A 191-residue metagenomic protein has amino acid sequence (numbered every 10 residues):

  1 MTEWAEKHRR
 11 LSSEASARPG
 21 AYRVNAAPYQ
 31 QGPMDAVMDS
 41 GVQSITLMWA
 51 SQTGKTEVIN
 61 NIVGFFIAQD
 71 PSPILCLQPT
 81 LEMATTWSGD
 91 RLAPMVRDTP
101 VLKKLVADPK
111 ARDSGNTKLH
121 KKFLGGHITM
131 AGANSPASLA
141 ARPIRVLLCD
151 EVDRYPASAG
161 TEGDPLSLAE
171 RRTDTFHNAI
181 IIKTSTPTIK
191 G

Functional and structural regions predicted by a protein language model:
M1-G191: Phosphate/NTP-binding elements of NTP-utilizing enzymes
